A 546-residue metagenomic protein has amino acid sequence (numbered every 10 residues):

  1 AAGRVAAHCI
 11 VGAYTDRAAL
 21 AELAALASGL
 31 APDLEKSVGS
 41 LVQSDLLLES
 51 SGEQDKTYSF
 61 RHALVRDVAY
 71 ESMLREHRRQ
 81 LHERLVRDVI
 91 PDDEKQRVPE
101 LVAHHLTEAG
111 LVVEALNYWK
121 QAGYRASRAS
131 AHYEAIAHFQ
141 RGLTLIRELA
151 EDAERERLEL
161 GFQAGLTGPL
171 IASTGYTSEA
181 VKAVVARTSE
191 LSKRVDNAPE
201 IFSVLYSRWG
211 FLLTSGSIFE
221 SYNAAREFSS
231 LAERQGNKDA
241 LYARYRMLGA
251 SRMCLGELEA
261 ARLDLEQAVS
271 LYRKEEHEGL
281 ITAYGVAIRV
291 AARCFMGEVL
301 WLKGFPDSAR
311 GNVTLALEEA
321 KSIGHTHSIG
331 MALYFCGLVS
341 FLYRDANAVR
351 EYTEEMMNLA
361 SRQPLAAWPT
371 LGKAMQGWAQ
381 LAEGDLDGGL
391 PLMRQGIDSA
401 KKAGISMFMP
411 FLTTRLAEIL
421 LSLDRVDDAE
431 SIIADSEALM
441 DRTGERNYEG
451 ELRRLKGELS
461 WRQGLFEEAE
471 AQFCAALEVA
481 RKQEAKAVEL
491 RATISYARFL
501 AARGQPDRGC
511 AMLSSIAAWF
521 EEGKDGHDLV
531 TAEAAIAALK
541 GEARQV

Functional and structural regions predicted by a protein language model:
A1-A137, R141-L149, L420: Short secondary-structure boundary elements
Q43, Q163, T188-E190, S229 (+3 more regions): Helix-coil-helix junctions within alpha-helical repeat/solenoid scaffolds
R79, E83, Q96-A103, L116 (+13 more regions): Start-of-helix signal in alpha-solenoid helical-repeat scaffolds, especially tetratricopeptide repeats
R79, V112, A129-H132, S178 (+12 more regions): TPR-repeat structural position
A109, A129, S173-G175, V195 (+10 more regions): Structural motif corresponding to the intra-repeat A-B loop/turn of tetratricopeptide repeats
G110, G123, A150, T167-G175 (+8 more regions): Short coil/turn linking the two alpha-helices of tandem helical-hairpin repeats
Q140-V339: Internal alpha-solenoid helical repeat scaffolds
